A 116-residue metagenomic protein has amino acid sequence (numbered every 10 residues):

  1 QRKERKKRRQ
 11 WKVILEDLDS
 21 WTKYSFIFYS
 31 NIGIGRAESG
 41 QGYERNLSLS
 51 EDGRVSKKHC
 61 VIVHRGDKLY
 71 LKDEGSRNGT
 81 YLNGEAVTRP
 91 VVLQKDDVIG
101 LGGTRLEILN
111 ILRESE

Functional and structural regions predicted by a protein language model:
Q1-E51, R113-E116: Intrinsically disordered, low-complexity acidic Ser/Thr-rich regulatory segments
L18-D19, G66, E85, L112: Solvent-exposed strand-loop boundary residues in beta-sheet-rich modules
I27-R105: Forkhead-associated
L106-L112: Edge beta-strands of extracellular beta-sandwich domains
